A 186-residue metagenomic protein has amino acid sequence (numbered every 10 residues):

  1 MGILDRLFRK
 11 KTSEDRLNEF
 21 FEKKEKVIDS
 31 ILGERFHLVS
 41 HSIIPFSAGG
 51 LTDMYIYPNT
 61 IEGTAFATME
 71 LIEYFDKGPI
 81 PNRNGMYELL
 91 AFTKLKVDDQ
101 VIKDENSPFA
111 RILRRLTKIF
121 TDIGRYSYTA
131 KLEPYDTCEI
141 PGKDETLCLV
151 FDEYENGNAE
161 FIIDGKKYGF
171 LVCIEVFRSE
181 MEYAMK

Functional and structural regions predicted by a protein language model:
M1-K186: Short linear motifs embedded in intrinsically disordered, proline/glycine-rich low-complexity segments
